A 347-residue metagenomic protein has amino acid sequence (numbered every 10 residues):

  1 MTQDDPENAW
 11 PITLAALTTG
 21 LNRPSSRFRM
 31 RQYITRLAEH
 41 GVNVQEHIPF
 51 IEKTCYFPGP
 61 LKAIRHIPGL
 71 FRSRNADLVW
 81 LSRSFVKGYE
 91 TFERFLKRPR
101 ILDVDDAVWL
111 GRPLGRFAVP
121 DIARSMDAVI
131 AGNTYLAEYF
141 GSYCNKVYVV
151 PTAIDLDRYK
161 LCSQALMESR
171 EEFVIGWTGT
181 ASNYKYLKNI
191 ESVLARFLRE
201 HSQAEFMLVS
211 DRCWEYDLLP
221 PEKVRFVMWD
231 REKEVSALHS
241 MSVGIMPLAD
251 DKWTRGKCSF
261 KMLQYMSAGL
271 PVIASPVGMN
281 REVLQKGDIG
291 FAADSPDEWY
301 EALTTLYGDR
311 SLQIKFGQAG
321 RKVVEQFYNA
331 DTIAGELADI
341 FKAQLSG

Functional and structural regions predicted by a protein language model:
T2, L110, I154-E172: Acidic anion/phosphate-binding donor-loop and adjacent secondary structure in glycosyltransferase catalytic cores
D4, A330-G347: C-terminal alpha-helical cap of glycosyltransferases
L21-R36, H40, L156-R158, E168-S240: Conserved catalytic-core segment of nucleotide-activated headgroup transferases in glycan assembly
H66-R74, Y89-F95, D106-V129: Membrane-proximal helix-turn-helix segments that form the acceptor-binding/catalytic region of lipid-linked
Y135, A153: Carbohydrate-associated surface elements
K185, R231-A237, S242-S267, A274-E282: Nucleotide-sugar-dependent
K286-D297, T305-S311: Conserved acidic donor-binding segment of nucleotide-sugar-dependent glycosyltransferases
T305, L312-Q326, I333, D339: A short, well-ordered alpha-helix in the C-terminal region of glycosyltransferases
